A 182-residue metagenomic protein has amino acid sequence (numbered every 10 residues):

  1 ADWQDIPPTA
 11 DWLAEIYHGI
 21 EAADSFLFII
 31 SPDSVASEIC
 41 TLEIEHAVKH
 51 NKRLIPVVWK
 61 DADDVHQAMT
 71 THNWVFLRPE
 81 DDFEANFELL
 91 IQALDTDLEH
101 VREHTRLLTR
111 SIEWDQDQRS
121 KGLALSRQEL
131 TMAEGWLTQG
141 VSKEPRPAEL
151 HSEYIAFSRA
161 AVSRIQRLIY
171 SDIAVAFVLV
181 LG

Functional and structural regions predicted by a protein language model:
A1-R106, R110, Q118-L123: Cross-kingdom TIR/SEFIR domain
D63, Q67, E80-G182: Long, domain-scale regions corresponding to catalytic signaling modules most often appended to membrane systems
